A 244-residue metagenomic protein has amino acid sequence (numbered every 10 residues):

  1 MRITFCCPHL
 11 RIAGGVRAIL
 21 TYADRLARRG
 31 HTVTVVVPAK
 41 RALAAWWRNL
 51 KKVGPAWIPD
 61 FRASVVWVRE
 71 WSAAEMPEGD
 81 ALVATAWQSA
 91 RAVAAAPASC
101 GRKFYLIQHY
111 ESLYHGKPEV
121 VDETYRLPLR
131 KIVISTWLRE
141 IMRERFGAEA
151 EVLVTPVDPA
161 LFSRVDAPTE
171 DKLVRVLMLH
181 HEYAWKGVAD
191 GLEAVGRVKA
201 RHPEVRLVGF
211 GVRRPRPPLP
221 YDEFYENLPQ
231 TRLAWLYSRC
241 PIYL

Functional and structural regions predicted by a protein language model:
T4, I132-V133, P168-K186, L192-R197: Conserved donor-binding/catalytic core segment of Leloir-type glycosyltransferases
C6-A18, A184-V188: A short, glycine/small-residue-rich beta-strand->loop->alpha-helix junction that serves as a flexible
H31-T34, V195-D222: A conserved nucleotide-sugar
R69-E78, E111-V133, W137-I141, R145: Membrane-proximal helix-turn-helix segments that form the acceptor-binding/catalytic region of lipid-linked
A81-A86, A96-L113, I132: Active-site proximal beta-strand in glycosyltransferases
S112-P118, E144, E151-K172: Acidic anion/phosphate-binding donor-loop and adjacent secondary structure in glycosyltransferase catalytic cores
P220-P229, L236: Active-site donor-binding acidic/aromatic loop of nucleotide-activated sugar and phosphosugar transferases involved
S238-L244: Acidic donor-binding loop of glycosyltransferase active sites
